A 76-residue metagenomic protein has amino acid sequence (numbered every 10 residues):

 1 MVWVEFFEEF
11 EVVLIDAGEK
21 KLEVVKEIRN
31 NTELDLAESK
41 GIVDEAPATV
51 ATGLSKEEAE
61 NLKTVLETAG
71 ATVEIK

Functional and structural regions predicted by a protein language model:
M1-K76: Mobile acidic interaction elements
